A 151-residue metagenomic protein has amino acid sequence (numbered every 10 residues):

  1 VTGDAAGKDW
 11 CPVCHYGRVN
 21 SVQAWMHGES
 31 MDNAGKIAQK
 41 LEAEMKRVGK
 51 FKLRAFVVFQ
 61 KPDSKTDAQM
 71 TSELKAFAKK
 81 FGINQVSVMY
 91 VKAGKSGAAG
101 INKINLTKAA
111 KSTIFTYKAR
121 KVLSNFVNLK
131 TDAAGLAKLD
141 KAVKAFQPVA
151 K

Functional and structural regions predicted by a protein language model:
G3-Q39, K52-V58: Short active-site neighborhood of thiol/selenol oxidoreductases, capturing the structured segment around
G17-V22, K50-A55, I83-V86, K111-S112 (+1 more regions): Loop/turn elements at helix/coil->beta-strand transitions in domains of secreted/extracellular proteins
M26, E42-G49, A78-F81, V143 (+1 more regions): Sec/Tat-exported extracytoplasmic proteins
M26-R47, A68-K75: Typically the conserved alpha-helix immediately C-terminal to a functionally engaged Cys/Sec in thioredoxin-like
E29-M31, Q60-T66, A93-A98, V122-L123 (+1 more regions): Solvent-exposed loop/turn segments at secondary-structure junctions within structured extracellular/periplasmic domains
A38, L74-A78, G97-A98, K138-K151: Terminal leader/tail segments of proteins
S64-K111, T116: Thioredoxin-like thiol-disulfide oxidoreductase module
S112-K151: Thiol-/selenol-based redox modules, centered on thioredoxin-like and closely related oxidoreductase domains
